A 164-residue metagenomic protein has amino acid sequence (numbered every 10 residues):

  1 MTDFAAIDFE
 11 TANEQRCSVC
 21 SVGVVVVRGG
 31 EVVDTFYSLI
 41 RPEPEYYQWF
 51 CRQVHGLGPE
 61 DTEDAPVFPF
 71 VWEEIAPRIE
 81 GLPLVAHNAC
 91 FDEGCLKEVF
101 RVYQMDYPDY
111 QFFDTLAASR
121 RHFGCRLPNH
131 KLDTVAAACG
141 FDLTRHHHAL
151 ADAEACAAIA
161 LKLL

Functional and structural regions predicted by a protein language model:
M1-D109, C125, N129-H147: Conserved non-catalytic scaffold segment of RNase H-like nuclease domains
D92, Q111, D152-A155: Catalytic-loop motifs flanking and including active-site residues across diverse enzymes
D106-R120: Conserved beta-strand -> loop -> alpha-helix junction used to position metal-binding or nucleic-acid-contacting
A117-R120, A137, A158-L161: Generic alpha-helical structural context detector
H148-L161: Acidic, divalent-metal-coordinating active-site segment for phosphoryl/phosphodiester hydrolysis, typified by short
